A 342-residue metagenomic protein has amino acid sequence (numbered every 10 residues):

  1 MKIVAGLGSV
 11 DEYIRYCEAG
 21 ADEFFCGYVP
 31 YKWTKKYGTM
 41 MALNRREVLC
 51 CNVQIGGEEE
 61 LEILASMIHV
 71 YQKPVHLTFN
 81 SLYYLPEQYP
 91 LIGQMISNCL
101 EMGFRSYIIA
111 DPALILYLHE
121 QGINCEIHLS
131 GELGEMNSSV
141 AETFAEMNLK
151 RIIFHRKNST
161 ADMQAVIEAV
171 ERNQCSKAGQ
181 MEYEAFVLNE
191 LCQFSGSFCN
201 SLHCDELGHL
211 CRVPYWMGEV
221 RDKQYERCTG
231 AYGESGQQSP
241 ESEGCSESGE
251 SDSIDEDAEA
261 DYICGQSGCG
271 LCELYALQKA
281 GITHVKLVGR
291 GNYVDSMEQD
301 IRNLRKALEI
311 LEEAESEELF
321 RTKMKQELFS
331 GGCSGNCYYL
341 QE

Functional and structural regions predicted by a protein language model:
M1-L133, A161-K286, R290-E342: Active-site pocket-lining/capping segments in soluble small-molecule metabolic enzymes
N148-H155, E206-R212: A polyampholytic, Gly/Pro-enriched intrinsically disordered region
